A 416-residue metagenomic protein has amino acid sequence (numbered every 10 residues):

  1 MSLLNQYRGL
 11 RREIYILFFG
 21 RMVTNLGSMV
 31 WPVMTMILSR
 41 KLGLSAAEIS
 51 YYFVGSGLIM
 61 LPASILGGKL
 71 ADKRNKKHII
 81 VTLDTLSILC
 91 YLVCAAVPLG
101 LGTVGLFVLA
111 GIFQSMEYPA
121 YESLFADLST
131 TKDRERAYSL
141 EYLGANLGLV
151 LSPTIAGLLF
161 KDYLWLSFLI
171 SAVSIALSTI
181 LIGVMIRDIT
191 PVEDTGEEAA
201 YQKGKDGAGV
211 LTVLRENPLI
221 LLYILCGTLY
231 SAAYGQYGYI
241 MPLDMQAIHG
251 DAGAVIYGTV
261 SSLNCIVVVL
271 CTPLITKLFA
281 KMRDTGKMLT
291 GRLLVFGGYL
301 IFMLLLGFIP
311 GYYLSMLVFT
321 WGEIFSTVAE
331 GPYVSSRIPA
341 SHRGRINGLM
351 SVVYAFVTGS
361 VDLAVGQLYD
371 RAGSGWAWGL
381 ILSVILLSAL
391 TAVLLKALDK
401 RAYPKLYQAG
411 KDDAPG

Functional and structural regions predicted by a protein language model:
M1-R11, I189-Y223, G410-G416: Juxtamembrane intracellular "pre-TM" segments in multi-pass secondary transporters
L4-G57, L219-C226, Y230-I256: Helix-loop boundary and gating motifs at the non-cytosolic
M29, G57-I65, L149-V150, C265-P273 (+1 more regions): Residue-level signature of mid-helix packing/kink "hotspots" within the transmembrane helices of 12-pass Major
P62-P98: Conserved MFS/SLC helix-loop-helix module at the cytosolic interface between two early adjacent transmembrane helices
A63-N75, F160, C271-D284, Y369: Helix-to-loop junctions at the C-terminal end of transmembrane segments in multipass secondary transporters
H78-L92, G286-I301: Structural signature of the two symmetry-related core transmembrane helices
V108-A145: Cytoplasmic helix-loop-helix junction between adjacent transmembrane helices in 12-TM secondary transporters
S167-V184, W378-L395: Symmetry-related core transmembrane helices of the 12-TM Major Facilitator Superfamily/SLC fold
